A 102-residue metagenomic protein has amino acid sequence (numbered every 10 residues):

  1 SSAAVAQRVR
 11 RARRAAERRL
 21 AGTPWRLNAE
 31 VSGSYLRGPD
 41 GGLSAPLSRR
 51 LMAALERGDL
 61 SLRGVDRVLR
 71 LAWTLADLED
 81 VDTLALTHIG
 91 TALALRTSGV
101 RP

Functional and structural regions predicted by a protein language model:
S1-P102: Basic, amphipathic alpha-helical bundle interface domains used for macromolecular binding and assembly
